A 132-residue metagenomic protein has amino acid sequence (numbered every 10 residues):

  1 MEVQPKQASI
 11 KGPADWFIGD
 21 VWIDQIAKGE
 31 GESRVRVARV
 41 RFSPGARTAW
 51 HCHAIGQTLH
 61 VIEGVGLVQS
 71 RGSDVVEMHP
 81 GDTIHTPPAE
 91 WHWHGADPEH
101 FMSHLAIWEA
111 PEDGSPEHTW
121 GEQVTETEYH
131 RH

Functional and structural regions predicted by a protein language model:
M1-R34, H118-H132: A short, N-terminal "cap"/entry segment at the start of jelly-roll beta-barrel domains of the cupin/DSBH fold
W22-Q25, R36-H53, P88: Conserved short histidine dyad/triad with adjacent acidic residue
R39-S43, C52-V68, I107-A110: Short, conserved beta-strand element in jelly-roll/cupin
A46, A54-I55, D74, E90 (+1 more regions): A generic "binding-loop/recognition-motif" signal
W50, V68-Q69, T86, W91-P98: Short beta-strand His + acidic residue motifs that chelate non-heme Fe in jelly-roll/DSBH and cupin folds
T58, H85, E99-T119: A short hydrophobic beta-strand segment most commonly corresponding to one strand of the jelly-roll/cupin
G72-A89: Short acidic-glycine-tyrosine-enriched beta hairpin
